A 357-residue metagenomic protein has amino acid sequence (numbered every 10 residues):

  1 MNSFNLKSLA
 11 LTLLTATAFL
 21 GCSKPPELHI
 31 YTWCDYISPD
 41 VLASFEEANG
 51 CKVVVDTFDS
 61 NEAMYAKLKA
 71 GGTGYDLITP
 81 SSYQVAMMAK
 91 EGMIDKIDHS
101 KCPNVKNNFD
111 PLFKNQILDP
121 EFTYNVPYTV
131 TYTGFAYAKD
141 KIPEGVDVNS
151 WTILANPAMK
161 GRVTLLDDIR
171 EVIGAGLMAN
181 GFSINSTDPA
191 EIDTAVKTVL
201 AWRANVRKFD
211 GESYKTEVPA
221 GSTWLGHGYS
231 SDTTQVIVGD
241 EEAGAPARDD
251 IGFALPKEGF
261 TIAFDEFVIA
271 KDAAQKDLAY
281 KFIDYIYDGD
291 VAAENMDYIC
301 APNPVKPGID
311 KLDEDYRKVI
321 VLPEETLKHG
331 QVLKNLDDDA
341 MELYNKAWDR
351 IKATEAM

Functional and structural regions predicted by a protein language model:
M1-L28, A356-M357: Short, low-complexity disordered leader/linker segments with a strong preference for bacterial N-terminal type II
S23-M88, T216: Early extracytoplasmic/lumenal segment of secretory-pathway proteins
K69, T73-L77, D95-G134, R162: A structural signal for short loop-to-beta-strand junctions that line the ligand-binding cleft of periplasmic/secreted
D95-K106, N125, A243-T261, A270-A273: Short beta-strand->loop
T152-D168, N180-S183: Short loop->beta-strand "edge-of-pocket" segments that line small-molecule binding or catalytic clefts across diverse
T164-D168, V172, G176, I184-G252: Ligand-binding pocket segment of bilobal, Venus flytrap-like solute-binding proteins
D265, A270-K328: Mature extracytoplasmic/periplasmic domains
E325-M357: Conserved C-terminal helix/tail region of periplasmic/extracytoplasmic solute-binding proteins
